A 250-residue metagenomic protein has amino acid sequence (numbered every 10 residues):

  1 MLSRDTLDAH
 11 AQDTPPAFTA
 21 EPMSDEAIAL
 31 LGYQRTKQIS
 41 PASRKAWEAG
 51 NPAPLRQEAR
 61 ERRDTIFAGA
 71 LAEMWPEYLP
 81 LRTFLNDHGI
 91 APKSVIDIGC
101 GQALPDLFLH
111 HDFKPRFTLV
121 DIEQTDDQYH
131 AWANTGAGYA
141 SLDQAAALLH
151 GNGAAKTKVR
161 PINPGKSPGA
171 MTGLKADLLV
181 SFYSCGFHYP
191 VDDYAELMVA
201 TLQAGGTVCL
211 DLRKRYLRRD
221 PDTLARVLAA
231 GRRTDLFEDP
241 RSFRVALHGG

Functional and structural regions predicted by a protein language model:
M1-P52: N-terminal auxiliary segments of SAM/dcSAM-dependent transferases
Y33-H88: Class I SAM-dependent methyltransferase Rossmann-like catalytic core, especially the SAM/SAH-binding loop
Q102-K114: Conserved SAM-binding loop of SAM-dependent methyltransferases across substrates and taxa, primarily the Class I
A133-A170: S-adenosyl-L-methionine
S167-L179: A short acidic, Gly/Pro-enriched loop at the edge of an enzyme's catalytic core that lines a small-molecule cofactor
D177-P190: A short SAM/SAH-binding and catalytic strip from SAM-dependent methyltransferases
D192-A204: A short glycine-rich, Lys/Arg-flanked "PGG" loop and its adjoining helix->strand segment in the class I
G205-K214: Conserved beta-strand signature within the Rossmann-like core of class I S-adenosyl-L-methionine
